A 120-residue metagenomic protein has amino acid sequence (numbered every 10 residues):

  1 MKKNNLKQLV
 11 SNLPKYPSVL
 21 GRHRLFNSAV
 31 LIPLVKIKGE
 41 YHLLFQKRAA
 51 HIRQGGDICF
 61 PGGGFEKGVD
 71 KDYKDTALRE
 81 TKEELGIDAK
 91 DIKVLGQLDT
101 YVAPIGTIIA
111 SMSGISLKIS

Functional and structural regions predicted by a protein language model:
M1-C59, G64-S120: N-terminal leader/linker segments that precede catalytic domains of diphosphate-processing enzymes
